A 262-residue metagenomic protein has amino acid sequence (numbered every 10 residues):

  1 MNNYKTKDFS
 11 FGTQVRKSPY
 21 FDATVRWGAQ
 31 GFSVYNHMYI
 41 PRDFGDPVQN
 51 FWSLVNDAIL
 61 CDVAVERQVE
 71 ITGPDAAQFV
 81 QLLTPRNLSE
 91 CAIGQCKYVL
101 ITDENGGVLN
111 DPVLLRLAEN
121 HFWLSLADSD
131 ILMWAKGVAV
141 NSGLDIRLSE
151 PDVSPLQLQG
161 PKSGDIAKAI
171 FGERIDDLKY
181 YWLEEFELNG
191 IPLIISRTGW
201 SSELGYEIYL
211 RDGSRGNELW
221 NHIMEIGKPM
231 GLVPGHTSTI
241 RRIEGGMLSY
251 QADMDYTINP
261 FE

Functional and structural regions predicted by a protein language model:
M1-R42, L114-E262: Conserved, structured C-terminal
M1-V99, G107: Acidic, proline/glycine-enriched N-terminal capping motif
P47-N56, I101-D111, V140-G143, E187-I195: Short amphipathic beta-strand starts and helix->beta connectors
V48-Q49, F79, E104-V108, G160 (+2 more regions): Short alpha-helical interface elements
L60, E90-A92, I101-G107, P112-A118 (+2 more regions): Short, charge-rich binding segments
E66-Q68, Y98, D111, V153 (+1 more regions): Short, acidic/polar N-cap/turn motifs at the starts of alpha helices
R67, I71, E104, L109 (+2 more regions): Short coil/turn segments at secondary-structure boundaries
P74-V108, S163-I191: Internal amphipathic helical hairpin motif
